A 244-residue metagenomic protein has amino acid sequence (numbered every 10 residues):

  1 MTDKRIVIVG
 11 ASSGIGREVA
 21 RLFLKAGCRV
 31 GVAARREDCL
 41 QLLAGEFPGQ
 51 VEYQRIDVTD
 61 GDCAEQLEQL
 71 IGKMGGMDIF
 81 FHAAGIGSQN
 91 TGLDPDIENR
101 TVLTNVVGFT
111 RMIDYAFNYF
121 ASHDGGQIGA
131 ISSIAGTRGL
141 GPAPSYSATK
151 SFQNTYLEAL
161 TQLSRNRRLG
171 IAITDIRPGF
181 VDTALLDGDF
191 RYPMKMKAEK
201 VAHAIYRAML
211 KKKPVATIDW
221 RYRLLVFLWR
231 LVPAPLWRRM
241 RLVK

Functional and structural regions predicted by a protein language model:
S12-S13: Conserved glycine-rich cofactor-binding loop
F47-D62: Rossmann-fold cofactor-recognition segment
A83-S88: Conserved NAD(P)H cofactor-binding loop of Rossmann-fold oxidoreductase domains
N90-L103: Short alpha-helical oligomerization interface
I113, T149: Active-site helix of classical SDR
S133: Residue(s) in the substrate-gating loop at a strand-loop-helix junction that position the organic substrate next
D175, F190-V226: C-terminal helical subdomain
